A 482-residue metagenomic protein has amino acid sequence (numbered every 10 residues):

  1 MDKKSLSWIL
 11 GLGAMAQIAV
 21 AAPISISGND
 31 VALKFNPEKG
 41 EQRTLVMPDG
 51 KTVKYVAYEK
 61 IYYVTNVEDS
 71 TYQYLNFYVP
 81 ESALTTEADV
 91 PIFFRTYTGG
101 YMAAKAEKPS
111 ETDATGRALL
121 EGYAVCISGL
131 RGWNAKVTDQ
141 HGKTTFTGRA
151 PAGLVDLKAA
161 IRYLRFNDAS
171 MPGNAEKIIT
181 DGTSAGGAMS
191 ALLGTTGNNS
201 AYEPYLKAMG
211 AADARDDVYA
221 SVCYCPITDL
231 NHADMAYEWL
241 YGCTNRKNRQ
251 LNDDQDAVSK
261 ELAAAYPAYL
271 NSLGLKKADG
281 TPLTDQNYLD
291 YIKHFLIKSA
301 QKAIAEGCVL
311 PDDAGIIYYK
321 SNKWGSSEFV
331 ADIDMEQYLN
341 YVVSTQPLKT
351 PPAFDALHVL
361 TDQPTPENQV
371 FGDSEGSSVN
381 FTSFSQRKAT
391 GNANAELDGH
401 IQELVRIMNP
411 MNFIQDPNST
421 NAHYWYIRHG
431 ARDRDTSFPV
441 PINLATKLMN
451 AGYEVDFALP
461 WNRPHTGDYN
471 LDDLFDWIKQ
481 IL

Functional and structural regions predicted by a protein language model:
A22-T86: Catalytic-loop region of hydrolases
L75-F77, E87-Y101, W425-Y426: Short beta-strand element of the alpha/beta-hydrolase
R95-L154, G194-T196, R463: Cap/lid segment of the alpha/beta-hydrolase catalytic domain
S110-D113, L119-L120, Y237-L289, T420 (+1 more regions): Active-site-adjacent alpha-helix of alpha/beta-hydrolase-fold enzymes
F146-S170: Alpha/beta-hydrolase active-site loop
F166-T244, V405: Primarily recognizes the serine-hydrolase "nucleophile elbow" in alpha/beta-hydrolase and SGNH/GDSL folds
A233-Y237, K276-L339, R428-D433, I442-A445 (+1 more regions): C-terminal catalytic histidine-bearing segment of alpha/beta-hydrolase fold enzymes
H294-I407: Long, low-complexity, polar/charged, intrinsically disordered or flexibly structured peripheral segments
